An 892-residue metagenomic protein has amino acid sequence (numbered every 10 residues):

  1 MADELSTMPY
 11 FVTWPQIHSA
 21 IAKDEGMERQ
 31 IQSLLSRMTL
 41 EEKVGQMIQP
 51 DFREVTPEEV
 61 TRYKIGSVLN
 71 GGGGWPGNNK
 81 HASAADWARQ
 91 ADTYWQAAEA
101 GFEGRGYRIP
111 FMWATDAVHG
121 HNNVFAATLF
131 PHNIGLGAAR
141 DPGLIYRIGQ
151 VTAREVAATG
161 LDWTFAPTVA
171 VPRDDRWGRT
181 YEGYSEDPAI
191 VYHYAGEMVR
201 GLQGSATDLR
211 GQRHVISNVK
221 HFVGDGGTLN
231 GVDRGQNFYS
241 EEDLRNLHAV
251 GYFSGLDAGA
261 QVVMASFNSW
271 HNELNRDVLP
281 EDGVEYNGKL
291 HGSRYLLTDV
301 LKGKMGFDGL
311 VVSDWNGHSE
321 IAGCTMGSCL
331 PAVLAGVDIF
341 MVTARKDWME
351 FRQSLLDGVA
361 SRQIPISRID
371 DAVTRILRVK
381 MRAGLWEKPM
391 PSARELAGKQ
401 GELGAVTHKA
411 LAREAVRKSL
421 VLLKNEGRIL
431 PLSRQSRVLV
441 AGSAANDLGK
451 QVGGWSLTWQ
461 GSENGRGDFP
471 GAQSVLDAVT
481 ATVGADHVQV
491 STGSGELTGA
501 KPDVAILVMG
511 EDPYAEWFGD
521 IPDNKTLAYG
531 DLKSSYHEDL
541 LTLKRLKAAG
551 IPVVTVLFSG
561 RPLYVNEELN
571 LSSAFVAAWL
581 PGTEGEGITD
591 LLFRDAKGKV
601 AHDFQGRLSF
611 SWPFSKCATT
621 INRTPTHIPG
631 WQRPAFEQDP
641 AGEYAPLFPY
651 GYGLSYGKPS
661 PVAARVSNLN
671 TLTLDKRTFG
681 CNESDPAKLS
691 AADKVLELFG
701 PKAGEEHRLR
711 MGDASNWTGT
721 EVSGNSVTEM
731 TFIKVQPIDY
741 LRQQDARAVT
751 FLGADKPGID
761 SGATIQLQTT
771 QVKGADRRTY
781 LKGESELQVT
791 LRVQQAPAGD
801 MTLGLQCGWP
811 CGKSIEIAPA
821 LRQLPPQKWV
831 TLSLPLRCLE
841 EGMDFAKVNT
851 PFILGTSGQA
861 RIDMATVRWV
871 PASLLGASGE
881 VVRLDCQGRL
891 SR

Functional and structural regions predicted by a protein language model:
M1-E25, R29, A158, L279 (+10 more regions): C-terminal non-catalytic regions of proteins with extracellular/luminal or membrane-system context
D3-V223, L247-M264, S269, G283-W348 (+4 more regions): N-terminal beta-rich core of secreted/periplasmic extracellular enzymes
Q46-M47, K80-H81, N123-A126, P167 (+9 more regions): Short, solvent-exposed loop/turn and secondary-structure capping segments
G74, G510-Y514, K828: Short glycine-rich anion-binding loops that position phosphate/pyrophosphate groups of nucleotides and phosphorylated
T128-H132, D174-R179, G226-Q236, N275-D282 (+3 more regions): Gly-rich Lys/Arg/Thr-decorated short loops/hinges at beta-loop-alpha junctions or inter-strand turns that position
R234-V250, S254: Structured secondary-structure scaffolds
M264, L821-V830: Short proline/glycine- and polar residue-rich coil/turn motifs
E784-V789, M801-L805, T831-G888: Extracellular beta-strand ligand-recognition surfaces/modules
